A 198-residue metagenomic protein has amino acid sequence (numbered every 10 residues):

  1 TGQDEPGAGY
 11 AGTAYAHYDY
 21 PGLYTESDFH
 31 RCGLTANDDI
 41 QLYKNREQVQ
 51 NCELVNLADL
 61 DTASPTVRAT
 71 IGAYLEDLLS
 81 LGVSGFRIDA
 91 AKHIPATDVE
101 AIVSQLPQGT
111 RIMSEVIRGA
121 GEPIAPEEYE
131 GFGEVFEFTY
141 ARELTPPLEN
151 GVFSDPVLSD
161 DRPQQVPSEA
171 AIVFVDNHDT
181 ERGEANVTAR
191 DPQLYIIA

Functional and structural regions predicted by a protein language model:
G2-G22, T70-A198: Active-site-proximal helices and loops of the catalytic beta/alpha 8
P6-N51: Core domains of carbohydrate- and sulfate-ester-processing enzymes
F29, C52-L54, Y140-P146: Generic hydrophobic, helix-prone segments enriched in Leu/Val/Ile
E53-V55, S168-E169: Short, solvent-exposed loop/turn segments at the edges of secondary structure
L57-A69: Active-site mouth loops of central-metabolism enzymes
